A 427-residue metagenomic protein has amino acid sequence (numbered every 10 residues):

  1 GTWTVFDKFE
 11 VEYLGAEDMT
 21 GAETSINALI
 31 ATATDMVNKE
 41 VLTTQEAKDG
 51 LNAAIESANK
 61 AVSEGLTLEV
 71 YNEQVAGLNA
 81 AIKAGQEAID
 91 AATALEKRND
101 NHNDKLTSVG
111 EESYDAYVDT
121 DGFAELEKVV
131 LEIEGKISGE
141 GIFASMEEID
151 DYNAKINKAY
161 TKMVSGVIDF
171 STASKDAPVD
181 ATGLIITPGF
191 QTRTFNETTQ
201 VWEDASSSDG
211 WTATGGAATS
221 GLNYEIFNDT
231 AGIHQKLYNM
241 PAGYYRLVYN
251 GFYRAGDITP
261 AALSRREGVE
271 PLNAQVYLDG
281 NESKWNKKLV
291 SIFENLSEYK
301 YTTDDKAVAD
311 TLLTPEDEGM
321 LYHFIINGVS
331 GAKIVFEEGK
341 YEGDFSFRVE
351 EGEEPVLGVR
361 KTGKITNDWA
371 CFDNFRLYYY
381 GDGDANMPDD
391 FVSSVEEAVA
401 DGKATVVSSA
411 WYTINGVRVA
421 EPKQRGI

Functional and structural regions predicted by a protein language model:
G1, F9, F190, A231-T259 (+3 more regions): Extra-cytoplasmic beta-strand recognition segments
G1-W3, I334-V335, G358-D368: Short beta-strand-plus-loop segments that form exposed binding edges in beta-rich domains
T4, E10-M19, N59-E96, E134-K175: Repeat-associated, polar segments at repeat-unit boundaries in modular proteins
T4-V5, A231-I233, V248, F252-V290: Beta-strand acidic-aromatic groove motif in beta-rich domains, primarily in extracellular
D18-G65, A84-E140: Amphipathic, heptad-repeat alpha-helical segments
I186-F227: Extracellular glycan-recognition surfaces and repeat-rich motifs
S283-G352, I365: Extracellular carbohydrate recognition and processing domains and analogous Trp-centered ligand-binding platforms
V392-I427: C-terminal outer-membrane/trafficking sorting elements
